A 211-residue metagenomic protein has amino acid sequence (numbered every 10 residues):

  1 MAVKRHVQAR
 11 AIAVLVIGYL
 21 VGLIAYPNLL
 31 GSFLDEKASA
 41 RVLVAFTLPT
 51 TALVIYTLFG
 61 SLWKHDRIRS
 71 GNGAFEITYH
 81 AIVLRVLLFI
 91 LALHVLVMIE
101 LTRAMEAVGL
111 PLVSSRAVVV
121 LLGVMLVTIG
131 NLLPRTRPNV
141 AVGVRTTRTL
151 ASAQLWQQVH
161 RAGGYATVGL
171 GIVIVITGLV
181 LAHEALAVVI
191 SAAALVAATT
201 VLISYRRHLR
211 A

Functional and structural regions predicted by a protein language model:
M1-V14: N-terminal membrane topogenic signal
I17-S32, I55-S61: Alpha-helical transmembrane segments of multi-pass membrane proteins
G22-Y26, L91-L110, G169-L186: Alpha-helical transmembrane segments and their membrane-interface junctions in multi-pass membrane proteins
E36-L53, P111-I129, A192: Alpha-helical transmembrane segments
T51-R67, T128-V144, Y205-R210: Membrane-water interface of transmembrane alpha-helices
L58-L110: Ordered, amphipathic secondary-structure segments that act as subunit-interaction surfaces in large macromolecular
D66-G73, R137-L155, V159: Cytosolic, membrane-interface loops and tails of multi-pass inner-membrane proteins
T146-H208: Terminal transmembrane helical module of multi-pass membrane proteins
